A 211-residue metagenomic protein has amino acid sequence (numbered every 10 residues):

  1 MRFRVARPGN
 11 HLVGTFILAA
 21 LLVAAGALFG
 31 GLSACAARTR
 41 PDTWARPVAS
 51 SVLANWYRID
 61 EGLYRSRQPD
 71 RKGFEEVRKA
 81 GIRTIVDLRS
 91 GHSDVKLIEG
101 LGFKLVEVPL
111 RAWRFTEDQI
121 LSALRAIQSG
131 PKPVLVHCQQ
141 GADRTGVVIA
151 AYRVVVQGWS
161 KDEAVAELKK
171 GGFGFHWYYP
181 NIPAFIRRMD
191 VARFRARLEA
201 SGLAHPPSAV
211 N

Functional and structural regions predicted by a protein language model:
M1-G9: N-terminal secretory signal peptides that target proteins for export/translocation
R2-F3, G14-V134, V147-N211: Cys-dependent protein tyrosine phosphatase-like superfamily
C138: Short cysteine clusters
